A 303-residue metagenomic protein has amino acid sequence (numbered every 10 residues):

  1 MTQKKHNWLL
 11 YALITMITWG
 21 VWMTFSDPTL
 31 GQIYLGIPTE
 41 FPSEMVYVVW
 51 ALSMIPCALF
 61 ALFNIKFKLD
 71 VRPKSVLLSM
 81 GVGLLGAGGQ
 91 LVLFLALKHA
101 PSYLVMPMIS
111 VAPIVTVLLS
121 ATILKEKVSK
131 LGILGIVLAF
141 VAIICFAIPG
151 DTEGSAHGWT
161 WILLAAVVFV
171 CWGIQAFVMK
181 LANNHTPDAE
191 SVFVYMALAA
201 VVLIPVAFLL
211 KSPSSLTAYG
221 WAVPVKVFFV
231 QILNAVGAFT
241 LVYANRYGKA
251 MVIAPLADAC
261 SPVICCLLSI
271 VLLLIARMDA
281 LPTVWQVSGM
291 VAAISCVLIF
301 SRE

Functional and structural regions predicted by a protein language model:
M1-I14, I114-V170, N184, T283-E303: Juxtamembrane helix-loop boundary signature in multi-pass membrane transporters
W8-T15, F67-V92, T160-V168, L216-V236 (+2 more regions): Loop-to-transmembrane-helix transition segments
A12-E40, I55-L59, V117, E153-K211: Transmembrane alpha-helical segments that form core, pore/gating elements of small-molecule transporters/exporters
M16, G20, T24, G83 (+7 more regions): Hydrophobic/small/kink-forming positions within alpha-helical transmembrane segments of polytopic membrane proteins
I33-M45, L91-M108, N184-E190, T240-A259 (+1 more regions): Structural motif at transmembrane-helix junctions in multi-pass transporters
E40-M54, L95-A112, G158-C171, G220-N234 (+1 more regions): Structural signature of hydrophobic alpha-helical transmembrane segments
S53-P56, M108-T122, L198-L203, L256-A276 (+1 more regions): Alpha-helical transmembrane segments of compact multi-pass small-molecule transporters, enriched in specific families
M54-R72, G86, I143-S155, A200-A222 (+2 more regions): Membrane-interface helix-cap regions at the ends of transmembrane helices in multi-pass membrane proteins
